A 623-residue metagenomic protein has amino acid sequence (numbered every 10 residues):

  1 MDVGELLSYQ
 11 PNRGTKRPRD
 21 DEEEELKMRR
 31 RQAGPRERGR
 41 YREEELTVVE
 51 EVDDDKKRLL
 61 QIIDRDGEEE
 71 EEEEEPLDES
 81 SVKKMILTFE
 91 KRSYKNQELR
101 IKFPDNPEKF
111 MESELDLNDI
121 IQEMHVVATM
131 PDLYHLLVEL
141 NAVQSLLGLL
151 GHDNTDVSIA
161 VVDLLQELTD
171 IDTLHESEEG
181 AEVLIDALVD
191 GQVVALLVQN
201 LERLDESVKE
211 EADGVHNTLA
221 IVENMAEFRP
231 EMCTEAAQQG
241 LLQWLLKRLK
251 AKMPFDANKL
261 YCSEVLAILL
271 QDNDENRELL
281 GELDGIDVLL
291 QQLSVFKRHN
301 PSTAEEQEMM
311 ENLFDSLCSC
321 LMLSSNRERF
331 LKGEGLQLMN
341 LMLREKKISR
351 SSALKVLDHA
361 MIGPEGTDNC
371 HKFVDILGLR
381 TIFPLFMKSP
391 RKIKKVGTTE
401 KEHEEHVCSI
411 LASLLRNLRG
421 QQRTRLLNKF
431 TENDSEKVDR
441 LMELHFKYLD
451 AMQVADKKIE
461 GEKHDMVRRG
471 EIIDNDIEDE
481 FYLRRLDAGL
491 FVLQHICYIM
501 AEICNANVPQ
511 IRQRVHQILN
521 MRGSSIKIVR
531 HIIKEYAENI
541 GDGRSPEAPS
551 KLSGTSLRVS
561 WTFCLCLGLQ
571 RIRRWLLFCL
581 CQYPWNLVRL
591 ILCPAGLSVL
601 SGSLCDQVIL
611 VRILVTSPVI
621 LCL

Functional and structural regions predicted by a protein language model:
M1-T129, L133, D170, L184 (+5 more regions): N-terminal "cap/leader" segments of large eukaryotic alpha-helical scaffolds
L46-T47, D53-K57, I63-P107, T155-K247 (+6 more regions): Alpha-helical repeat/alpha-solenoid scaffolds of the HEAT/ARM/MIF4G superfamily and closely related elongated all-alpha
F110-E123, N154-S177, D190, L196-E227 (+11 more regions): Alpha-helical solenoid repeats of the armadillo/HEAT superfamily in eukaryotic scaffolding/adaptor proteins
V143-I159: Blade-loop segments of beta-propeller domains
G148-L149, P384, N433-M442, L519-I532: Eukaryote-specific, cytoplasm-facing alpha-helical/coiled-coil scaffolding segments in long proteins
C579-C581, C593, C605, C622: Cysteine-centered motifs
L597-S598, V611: Short glycine-rich, low-complexity segments
